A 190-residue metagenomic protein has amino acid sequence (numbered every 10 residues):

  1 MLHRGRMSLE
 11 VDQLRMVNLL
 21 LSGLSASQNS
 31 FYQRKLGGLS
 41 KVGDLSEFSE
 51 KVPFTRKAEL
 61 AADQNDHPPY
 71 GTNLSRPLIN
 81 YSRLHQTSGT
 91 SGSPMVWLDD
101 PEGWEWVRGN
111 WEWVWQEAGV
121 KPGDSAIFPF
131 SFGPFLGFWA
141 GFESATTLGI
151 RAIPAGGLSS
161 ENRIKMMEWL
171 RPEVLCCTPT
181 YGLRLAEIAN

Functional and structural regions predicted by a protein language model:
M1-Q86, G92-G109, Q116-E117: Nucleotide 5′-phosphate-binding alpha/beta core
L19-S22, F31-R34, F138-N190: Conserved adenylate-forming
L74, W115, S131-F132, N162-I164: Catalytic micro-motifs at enzyme active sites that drive phosphoryl/nucleotidyl and oxygen chemistry
Y81, W104, S131-P134, T180: Short glycine-enriched loops at secondary-structure junctions
S91-V96, P122, T146-T147: Gly-rich Lys/Arg/Thr-decorated short loops/hinges at beta-loop-alpha junctions or inter-strand turns that position
Q116-S144, A152: Conserved AMP-binding loop of ANL adenylate-forming enzymes
